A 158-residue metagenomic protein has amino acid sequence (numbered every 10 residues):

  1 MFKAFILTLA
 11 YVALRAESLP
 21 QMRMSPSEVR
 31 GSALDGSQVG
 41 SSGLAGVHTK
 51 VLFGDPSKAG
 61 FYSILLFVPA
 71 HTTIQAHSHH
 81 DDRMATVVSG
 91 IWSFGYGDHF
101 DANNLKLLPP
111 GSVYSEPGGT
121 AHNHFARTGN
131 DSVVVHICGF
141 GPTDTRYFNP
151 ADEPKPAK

Functional and structural regions predicted by a protein language model:
M1-L7: Sec-dependent signal peptide recognition, specifically the positively charged N-region followed immediately by
L14-Y62, P150-K158: A short, N-terminal "cap"/entry segment at the start of jelly-roll beta-barrel domains of the cupin/DSBH fold
S42-A45, P56-K58, S78-H79, T86 (+2 more regions): Extracellular/periplasmic catalytic domains that process cell-envelope and extracellular macromolecules
A59-H79, L107-L108, P117-G119: Conserved short histidine dyad/triad with adjacent acidic residue
P69-T72, S78-H99: Glycine- and acidic-residue-biased ligand/ion/polar-headgroup-sensing regions
I74-A76, F94-G95, E116, A121-G129: Short beta-strand His + acidic residue motifs that chelate non-heme Fe in jelly-roll/DSBH and cupin folds
W92, D98-T120: Short acidic-glycine-tyrosine-enriched beta hairpin
P109, G119-T143: Ligand-binding loop in jelly-roll beta-barrel domains
